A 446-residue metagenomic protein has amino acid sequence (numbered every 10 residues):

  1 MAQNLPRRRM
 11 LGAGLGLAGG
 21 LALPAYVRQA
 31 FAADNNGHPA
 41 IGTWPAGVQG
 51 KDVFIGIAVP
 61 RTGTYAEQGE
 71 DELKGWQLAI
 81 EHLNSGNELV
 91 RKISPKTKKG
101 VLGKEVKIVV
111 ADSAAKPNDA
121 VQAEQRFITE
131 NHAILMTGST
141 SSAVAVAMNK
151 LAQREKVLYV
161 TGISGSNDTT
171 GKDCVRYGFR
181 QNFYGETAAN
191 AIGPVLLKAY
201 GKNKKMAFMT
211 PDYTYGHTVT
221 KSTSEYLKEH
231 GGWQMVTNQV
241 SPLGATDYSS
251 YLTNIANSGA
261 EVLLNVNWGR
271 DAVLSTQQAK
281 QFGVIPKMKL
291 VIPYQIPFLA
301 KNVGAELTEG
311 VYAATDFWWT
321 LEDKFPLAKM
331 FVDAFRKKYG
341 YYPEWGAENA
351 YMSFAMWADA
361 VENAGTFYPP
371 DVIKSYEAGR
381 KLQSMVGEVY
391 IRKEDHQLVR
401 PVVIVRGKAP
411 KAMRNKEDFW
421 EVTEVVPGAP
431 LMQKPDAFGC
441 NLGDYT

Functional and structural regions predicted by a protein language model:
M1-A18: N-terminal secretory signal peptides and thylakoid transit peptides that target proteins across membranes
Q3, A25-G56: C-terminal segment of N-terminal export signals and the immediately downstream linker at the start of the mature
A40-G50, G56-Q77, S113-P117, T140-S141 (+3 more regions): Extracytoplasmic "Venus flytrap"
I41-W44, N118, H132-V240, K287-A313: Extracytoplasmic ligand/sensor domains, especially the bilobed periplasmic-binding protein
K74-K107, G231: Signal peptide-proximal N-terminal region of secreted/periplasmic/extracellular or secretory-lumen proteins
A114-H132, Y248-G259: Short, well-structured alpha-helical segments in soluble
V175, A279-Y351, E362-Y368, E417-Y445: Extracellular/periplasmic periplasmic-binding protein-like sensory domains
A378-T446: Solvent-exposed, acidic/polar segments of extracytosolic/periplasmic ligand-binding ectodomains
